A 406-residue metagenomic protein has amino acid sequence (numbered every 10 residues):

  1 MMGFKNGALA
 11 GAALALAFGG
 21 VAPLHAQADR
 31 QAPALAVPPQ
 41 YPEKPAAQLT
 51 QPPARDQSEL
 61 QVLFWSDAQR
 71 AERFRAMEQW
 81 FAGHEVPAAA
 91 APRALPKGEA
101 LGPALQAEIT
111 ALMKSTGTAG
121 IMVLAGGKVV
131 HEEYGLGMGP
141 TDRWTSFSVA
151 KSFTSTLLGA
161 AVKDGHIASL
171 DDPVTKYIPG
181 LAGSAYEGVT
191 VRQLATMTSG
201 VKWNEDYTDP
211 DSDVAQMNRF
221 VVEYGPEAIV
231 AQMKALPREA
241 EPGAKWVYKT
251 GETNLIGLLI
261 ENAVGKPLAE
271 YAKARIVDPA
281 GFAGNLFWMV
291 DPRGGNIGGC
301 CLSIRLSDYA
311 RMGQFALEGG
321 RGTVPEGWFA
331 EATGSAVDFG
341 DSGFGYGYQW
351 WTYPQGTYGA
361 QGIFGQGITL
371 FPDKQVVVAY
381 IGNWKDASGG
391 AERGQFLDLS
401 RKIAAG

Functional and structural regions predicted by a protein language model:
M2-G11: Bacterial N-terminal signal peptides that target proteins for export
F4, A15, G20-G139, I167 (+3 more regions): N-terminal leader/targeting segments and the immediately adjacent pre-domain N-terminus
L112-G120, G135-G180, E187-V189, E241-Y248 (+1 more regions): Short active-site loop at a secondary-structure junction that contains or immediately precedes the catalytic residue(s)
G127, W144-L170, L194, I256-I260 (+2 more regions): Active-site SXXK
H131, I256, K374-N383: Short, well-ordered beta-strand elements
P140-T141, D206-T208, A215-R293: Catalytic-site signature segments of enzymes, centered on catalytic residues
T145, D164-K202, D206, A235 (+2 more regions): Active-site helix/loop module of the DD-peptidase/beta-lactamase fold, centered on the serine-lysine SxxK catalytic
A231-K234, A244-W246, V264-E270, A283-P372 (+1 more regions): Penicillin-binding protein/beta-lactamase superfamily catalytic region
